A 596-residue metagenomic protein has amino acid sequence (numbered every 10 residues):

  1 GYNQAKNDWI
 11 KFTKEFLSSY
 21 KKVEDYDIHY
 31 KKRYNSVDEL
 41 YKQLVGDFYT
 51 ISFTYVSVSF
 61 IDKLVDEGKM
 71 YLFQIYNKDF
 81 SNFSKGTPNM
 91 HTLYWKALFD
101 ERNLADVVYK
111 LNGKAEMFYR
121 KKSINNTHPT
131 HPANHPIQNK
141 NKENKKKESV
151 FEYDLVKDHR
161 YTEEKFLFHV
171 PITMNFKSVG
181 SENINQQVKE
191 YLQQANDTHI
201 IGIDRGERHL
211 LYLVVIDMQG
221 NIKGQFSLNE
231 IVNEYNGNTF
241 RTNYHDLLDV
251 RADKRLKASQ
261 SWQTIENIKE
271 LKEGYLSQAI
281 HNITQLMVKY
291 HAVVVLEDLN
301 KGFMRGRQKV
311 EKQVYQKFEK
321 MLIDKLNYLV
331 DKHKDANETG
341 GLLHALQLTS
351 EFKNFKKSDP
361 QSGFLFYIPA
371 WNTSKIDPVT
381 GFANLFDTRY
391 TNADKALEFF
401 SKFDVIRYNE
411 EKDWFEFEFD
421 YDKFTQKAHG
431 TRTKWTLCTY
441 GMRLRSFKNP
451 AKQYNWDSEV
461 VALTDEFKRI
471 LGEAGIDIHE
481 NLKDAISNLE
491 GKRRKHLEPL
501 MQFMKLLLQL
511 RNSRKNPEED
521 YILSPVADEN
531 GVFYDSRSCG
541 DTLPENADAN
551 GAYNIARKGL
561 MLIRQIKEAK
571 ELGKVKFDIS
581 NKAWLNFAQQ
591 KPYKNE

Functional and structural regions predicted by a protein language model:
G1-I200, G206-R208, Y212-Q219: Extended, charged alpha/beta regions that create polyanion-binding interfaces
E164-E596: Positively charged, helix-rich recognition surfaces that bind polyanionic ligands
